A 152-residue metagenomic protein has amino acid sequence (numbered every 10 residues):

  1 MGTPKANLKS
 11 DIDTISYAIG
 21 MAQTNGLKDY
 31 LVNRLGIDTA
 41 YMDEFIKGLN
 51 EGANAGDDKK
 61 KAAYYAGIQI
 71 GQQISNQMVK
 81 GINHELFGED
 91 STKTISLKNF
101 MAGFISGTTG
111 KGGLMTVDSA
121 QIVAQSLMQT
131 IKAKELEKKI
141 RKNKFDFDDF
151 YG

Functional and structural regions predicted by a protein language model:
M1-G152: Cross-family detector of peptidyl-prolyl cis-trans isomerase
